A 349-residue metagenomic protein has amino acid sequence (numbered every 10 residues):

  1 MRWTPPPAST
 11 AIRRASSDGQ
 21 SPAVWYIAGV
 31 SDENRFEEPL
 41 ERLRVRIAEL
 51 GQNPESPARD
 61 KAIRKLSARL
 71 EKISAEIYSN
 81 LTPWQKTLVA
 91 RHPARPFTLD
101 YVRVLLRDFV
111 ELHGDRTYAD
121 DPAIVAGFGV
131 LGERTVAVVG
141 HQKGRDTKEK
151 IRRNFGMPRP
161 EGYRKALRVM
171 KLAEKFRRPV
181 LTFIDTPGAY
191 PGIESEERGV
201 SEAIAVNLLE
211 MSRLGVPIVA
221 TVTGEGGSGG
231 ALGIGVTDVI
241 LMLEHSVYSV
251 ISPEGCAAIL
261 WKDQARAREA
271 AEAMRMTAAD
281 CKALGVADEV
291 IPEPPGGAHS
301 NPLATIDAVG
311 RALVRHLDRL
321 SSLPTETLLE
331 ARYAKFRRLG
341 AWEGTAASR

Functional and structural regions predicted by a protein language model:
P5-V24: Short amphipathic, helix-prone segments within low-complexity/disordered or flexible regions
P22-T135, L303-R349: Intrinsically disordered, low-complexity segments enriched in small/flexible residues
L43, T82, V138, D185 (+3 more regions): Terminal peptide-recognition signature
T87-A90, I151-F155, G296-H299: Short hinge/gating elements
D108, D120, A126, L131-F183 (+1 more regions): Glycine-rich beta-alpha loop segments
D115-R116, A126-F128, R168-L172, N207-M211 (+2 more regions): A generic local secondary-structure boundary/capping motif
I184-V314, D318, S322: Conserved catalytic cores of soluble enzyme domains, especially glycine-rich substrate-binding beta-alpha loops
